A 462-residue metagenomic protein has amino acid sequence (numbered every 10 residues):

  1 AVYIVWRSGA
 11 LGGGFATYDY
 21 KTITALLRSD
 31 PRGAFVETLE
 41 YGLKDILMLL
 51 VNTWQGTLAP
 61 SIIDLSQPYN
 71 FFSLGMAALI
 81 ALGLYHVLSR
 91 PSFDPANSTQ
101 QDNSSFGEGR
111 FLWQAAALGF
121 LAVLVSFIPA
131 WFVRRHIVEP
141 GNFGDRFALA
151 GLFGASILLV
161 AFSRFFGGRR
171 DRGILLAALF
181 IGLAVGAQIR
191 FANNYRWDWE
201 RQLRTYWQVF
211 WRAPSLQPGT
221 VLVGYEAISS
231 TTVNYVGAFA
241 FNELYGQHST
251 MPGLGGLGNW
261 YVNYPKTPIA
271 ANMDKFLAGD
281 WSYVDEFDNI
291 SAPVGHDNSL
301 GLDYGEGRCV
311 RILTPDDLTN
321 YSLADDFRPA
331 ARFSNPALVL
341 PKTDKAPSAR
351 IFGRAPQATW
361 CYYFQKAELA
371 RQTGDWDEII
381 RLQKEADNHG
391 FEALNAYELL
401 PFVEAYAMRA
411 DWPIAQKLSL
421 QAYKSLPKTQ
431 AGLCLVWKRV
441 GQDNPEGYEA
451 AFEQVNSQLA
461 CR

Functional and structural regions predicted by a protein language model:
A1-G255, G305-C309: Polytopic membrane enzymes that build or remodel cell-surface glycoconjugates and lipids
A213-P218, E226-R462: C-terminal luminal/periplasmic domains and tails of membrane-associated envelope-modifying transferases
